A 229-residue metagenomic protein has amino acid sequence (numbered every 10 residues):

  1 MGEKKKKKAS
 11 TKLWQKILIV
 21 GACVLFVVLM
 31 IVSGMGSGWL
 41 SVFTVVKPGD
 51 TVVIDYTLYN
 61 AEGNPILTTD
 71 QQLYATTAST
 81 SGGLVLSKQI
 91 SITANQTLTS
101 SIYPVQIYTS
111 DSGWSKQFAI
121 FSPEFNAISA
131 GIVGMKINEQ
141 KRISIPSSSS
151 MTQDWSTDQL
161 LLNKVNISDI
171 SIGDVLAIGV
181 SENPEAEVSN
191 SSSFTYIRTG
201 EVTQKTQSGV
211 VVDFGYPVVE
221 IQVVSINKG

Functional and structural regions predicted by a protein language model:
M1-G229: FKBP-type peptidyl-prolyl cis-trans isomerases
